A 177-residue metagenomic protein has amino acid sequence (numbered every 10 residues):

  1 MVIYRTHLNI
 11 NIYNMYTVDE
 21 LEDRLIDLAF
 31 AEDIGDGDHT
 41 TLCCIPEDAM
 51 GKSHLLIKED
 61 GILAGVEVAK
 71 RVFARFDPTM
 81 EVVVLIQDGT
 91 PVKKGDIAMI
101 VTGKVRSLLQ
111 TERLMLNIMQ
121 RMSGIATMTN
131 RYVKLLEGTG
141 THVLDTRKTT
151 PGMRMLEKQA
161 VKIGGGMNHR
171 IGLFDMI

Functional and structural regions predicted by a protein language model:
M1-H7: Intrinsic disorder/low-complexity segments
Y4, I12-I177: Acidic/glycine-rich phosphate/pyrophosphate-binding loops and surrounding catalytic core that coordinate Mg2+
